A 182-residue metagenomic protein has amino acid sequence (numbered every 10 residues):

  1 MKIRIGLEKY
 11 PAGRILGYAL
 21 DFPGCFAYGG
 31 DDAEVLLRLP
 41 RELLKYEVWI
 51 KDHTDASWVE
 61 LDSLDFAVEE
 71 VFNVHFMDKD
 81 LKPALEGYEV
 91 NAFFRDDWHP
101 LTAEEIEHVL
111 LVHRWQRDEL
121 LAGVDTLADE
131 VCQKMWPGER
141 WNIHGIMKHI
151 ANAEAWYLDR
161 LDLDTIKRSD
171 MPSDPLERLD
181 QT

Functional and structural regions predicted by a protein language model:
M1-K2, L44-E105: Short, charged, surface-exposed hinge/linker loops at domain edges that act as mobile lids or interdomain connectors
I3-L7, P11-D32, L36-D55, D62 (+4 more regions): Short, contiguous alpha-helical
G6-E8, N91-A92, R117-D118: Short, flexible segments with low predicted structural confidence
I15-L16, F93, P100, T126-L127: General secondary-structure edge motif
H99-T126, M171-T182: Acidic/histidine-rich alpha-helical segments that form the ligand environment of transition-metal centers
